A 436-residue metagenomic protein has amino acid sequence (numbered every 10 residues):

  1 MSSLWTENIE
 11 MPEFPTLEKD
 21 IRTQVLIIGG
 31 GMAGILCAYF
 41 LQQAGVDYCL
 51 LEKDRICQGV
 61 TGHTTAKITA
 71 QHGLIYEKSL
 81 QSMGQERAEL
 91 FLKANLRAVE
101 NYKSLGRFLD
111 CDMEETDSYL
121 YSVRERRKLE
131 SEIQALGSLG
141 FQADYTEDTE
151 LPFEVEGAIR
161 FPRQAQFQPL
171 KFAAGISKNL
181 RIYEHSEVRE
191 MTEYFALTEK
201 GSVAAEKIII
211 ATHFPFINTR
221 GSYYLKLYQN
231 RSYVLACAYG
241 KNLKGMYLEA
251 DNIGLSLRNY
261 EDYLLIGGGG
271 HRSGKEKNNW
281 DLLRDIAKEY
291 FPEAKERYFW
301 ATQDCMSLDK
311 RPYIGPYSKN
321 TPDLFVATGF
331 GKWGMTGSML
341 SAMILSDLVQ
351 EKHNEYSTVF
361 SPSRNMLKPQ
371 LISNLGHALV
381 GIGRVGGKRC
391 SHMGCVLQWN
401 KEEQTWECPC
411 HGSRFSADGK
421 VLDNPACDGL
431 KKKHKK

Functional and structural regions predicted by a protein language model:
M1-V25: Extreme N-terminal leader/targeting segments of oxidoreductases
I21-L50: N-terminal Rossmann-like FAD-binding beta1-loop-alpha1 element of flavoenzymes
Q43-H63: Glycine-rich FAD pyrophosphate-binding loop
Q71-E147: Dinucleotide-binding Rossmann-like beta1-alpha1 core, especially the glycine-rich loop that anchors the ADP
D110-L120, T146-A173, G269-G270, T328: Helix-loop-beta segment of a Rossmann-like dinucleotide-binding subdomain
A135, A158-K207, A211: Helical element adjacent to the flavin cofactor pocket in flavoenzyme catalytic cores
M191-Y260: Flavin-dependent oxidoreductases
D251, W280-L282, E293-N374, G386: C-terminal catalytic lobe of FAD-dependent flavoproteins
